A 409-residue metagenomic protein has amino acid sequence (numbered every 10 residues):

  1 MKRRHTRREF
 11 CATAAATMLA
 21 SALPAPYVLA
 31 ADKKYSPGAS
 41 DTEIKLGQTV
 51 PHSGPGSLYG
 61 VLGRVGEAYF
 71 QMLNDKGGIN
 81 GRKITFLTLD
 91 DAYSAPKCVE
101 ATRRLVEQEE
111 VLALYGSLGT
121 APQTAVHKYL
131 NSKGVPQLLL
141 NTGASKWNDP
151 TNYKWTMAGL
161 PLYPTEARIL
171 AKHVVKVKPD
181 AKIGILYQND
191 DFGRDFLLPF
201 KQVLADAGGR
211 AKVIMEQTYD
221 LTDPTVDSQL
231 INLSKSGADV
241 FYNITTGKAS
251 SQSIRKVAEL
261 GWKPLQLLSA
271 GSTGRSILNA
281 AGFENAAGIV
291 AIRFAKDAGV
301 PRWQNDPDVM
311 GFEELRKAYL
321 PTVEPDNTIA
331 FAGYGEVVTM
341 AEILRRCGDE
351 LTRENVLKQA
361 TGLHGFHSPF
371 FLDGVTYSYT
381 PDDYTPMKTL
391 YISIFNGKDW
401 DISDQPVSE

Functional and structural regions predicted by a protein language model:
M1-L29: N-terminal secretory signal peptides
A30-K45, N80-K83, V175-D180: Immediate post-signal peptide segment of exported/extracytoplasmic ligand-binding proteins
D32-K34, L58-R64, K76-D149, G159 (+2 more regions): Beta-alpha junction/loop-to-helix N-cap segments that form part of ligand/metal-binding clefts
Y35-S40, G47-G66, L89-P96, L118-G119 (+3 more regions): Extracytoplasmic "Venus flytrap"
C98, G159-A181, T225-D227, S250 (+2 more regions): Hydrophobic alpha-helical segments within soluble ligand-binding/sensing domains
E110-E216, Q266-F294: Extracytoplasmic ligand/sensor domains, especially the bilobed periplasmic-binding protein
I254-G333, I402-S408: Extracellular/periplasmic periplasmic-binding protein-like sensory domains
A318-F331, T339-W400: Segments of small-molecule ligand-sensing domains
